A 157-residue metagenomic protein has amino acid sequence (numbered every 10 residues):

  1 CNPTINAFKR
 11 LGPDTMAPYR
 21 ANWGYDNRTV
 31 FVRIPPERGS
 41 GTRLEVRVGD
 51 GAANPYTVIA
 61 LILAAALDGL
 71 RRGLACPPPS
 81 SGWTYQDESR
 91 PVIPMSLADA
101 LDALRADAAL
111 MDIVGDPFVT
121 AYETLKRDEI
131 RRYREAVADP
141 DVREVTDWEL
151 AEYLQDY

Functional and structural regions predicted by a protein language model:
C1-Y157: Catalytic-core signal marking the mid-to-C-terminal active-site face
